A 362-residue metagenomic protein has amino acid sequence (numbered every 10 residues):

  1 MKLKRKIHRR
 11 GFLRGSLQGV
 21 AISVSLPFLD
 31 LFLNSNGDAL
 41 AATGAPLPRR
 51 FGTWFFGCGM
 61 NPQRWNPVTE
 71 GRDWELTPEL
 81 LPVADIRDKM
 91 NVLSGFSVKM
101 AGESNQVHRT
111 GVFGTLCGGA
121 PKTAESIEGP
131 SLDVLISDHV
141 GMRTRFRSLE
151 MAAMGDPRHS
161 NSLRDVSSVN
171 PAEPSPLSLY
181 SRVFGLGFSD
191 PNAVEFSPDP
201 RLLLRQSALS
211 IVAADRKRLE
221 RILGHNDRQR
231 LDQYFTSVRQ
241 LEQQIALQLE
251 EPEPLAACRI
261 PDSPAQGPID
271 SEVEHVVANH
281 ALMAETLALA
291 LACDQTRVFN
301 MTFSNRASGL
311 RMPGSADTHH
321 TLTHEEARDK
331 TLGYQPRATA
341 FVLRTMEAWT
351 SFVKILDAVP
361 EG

Functional and structural regions predicted by a protein language model:
M1-G362: Ligand-binding pockets and gating/stacking loops
